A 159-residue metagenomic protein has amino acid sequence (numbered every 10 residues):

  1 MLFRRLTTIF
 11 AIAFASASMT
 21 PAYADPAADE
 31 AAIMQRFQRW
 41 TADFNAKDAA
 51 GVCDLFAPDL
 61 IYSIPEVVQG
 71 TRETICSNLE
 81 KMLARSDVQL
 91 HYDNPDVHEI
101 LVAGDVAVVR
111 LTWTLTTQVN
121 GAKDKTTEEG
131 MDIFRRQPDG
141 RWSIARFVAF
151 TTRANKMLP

Functional and structural regions predicted by a protein language model:
M1-F10: Bacterial N-terminal signal peptides that target proteins for export
A11-A15, M19-P58, K156-P159: Short, low-complexity N-terminal intrinsically disordered segments enriched in polar/charged residues
A31, R36, A49-V102, D124: A solvent-exposed, acidic/Ser-Thr-rich amphipathic alpha-helical stretch
S63, R110-T112, A145: Beta-strand residues in well-ordered beta-sheet regions across diverse protein folds
S86-V88, L115-K125, R153: Short, cysteine-centered beta-strand-loop-beta hairpins and adjacent loop/turn segments enriched in charged/polar
Y92-P95, R110-T112, K125-M131: Short, surface-exposed coil-to-beta transition loops
G104-L115: A short hydrophobic beta-strand element
T127-N155: Short beta-strand edge/turn micro-motifs at domain boundaries
